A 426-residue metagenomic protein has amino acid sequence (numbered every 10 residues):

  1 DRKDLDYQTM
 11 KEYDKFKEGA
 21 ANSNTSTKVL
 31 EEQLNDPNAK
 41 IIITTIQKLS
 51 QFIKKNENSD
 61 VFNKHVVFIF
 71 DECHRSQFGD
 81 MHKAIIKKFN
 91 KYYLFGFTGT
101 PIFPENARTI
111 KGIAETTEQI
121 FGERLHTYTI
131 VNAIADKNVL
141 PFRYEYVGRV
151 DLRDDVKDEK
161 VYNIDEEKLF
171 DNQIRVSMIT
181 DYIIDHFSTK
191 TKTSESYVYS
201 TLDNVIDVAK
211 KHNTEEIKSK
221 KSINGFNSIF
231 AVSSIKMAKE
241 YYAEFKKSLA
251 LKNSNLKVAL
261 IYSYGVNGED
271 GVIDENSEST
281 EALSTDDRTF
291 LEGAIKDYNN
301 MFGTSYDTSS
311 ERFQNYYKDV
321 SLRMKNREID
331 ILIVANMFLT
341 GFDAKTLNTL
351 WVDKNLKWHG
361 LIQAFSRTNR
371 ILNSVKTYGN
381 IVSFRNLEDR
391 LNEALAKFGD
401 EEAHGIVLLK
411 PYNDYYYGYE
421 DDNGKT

Functional and structural regions predicted by a protein language model:
D4, E32-N35, S233-K236, L260-V272 (+2 more regions): Short, conserved secondary-structure transition motifs
D4-T27, E244-N253: Conserved helix-turn-beta segment of the N-terminal RecA-like "Helicase ATP-binding" lobe in SF1/SF2 helicases
D14-K54: Inter-Walker segment of RecA-like/P-loop motor cores
D36-A39, F62-K64, K88-K91, N224-G225 (+2 more regions): Short loop/turn elements that form and flank the Walker-type P-loop nucleotide-binding site in RecA-like NTPase cores
P37-Q51, F313, K325-T340: Conserved two-lobed SF2 helicase motor
Q47-E57, V61-Y162, V176-S177, L339-D400 (+1 more regions): Signature of the SF2 helicase/ATPase Hel1-core->accessory helical subdomain module
K160-F170, S188, L391-T426: Long, largely alpha-helical accessory region at the distal end of helicase-like NTP-driven motors
K168-I331: Conserved C-terminal RecA-like helicase domain
